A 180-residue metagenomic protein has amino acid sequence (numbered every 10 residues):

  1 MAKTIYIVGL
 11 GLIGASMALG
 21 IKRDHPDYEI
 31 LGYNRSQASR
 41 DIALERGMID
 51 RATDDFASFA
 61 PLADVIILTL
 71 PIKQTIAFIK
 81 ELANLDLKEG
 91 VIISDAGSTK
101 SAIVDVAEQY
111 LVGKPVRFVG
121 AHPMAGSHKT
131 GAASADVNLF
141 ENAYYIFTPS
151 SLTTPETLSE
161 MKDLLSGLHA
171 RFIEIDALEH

Functional and structural regions predicted by a protein language model:
M1-D55, A60-P61: NAD(P)+-binding Rossmann beta1-loop-alpha1 motif at the extreme N-terminus of oxidoreductases
T4, E29, R117, Y144 (+1 more regions): Residues at the starts of beta-strands that form the adenosine-phosphate
A38-S39, Q74, K100-I103: Conserved short alpha-helix immediately C-terminal to the canonical SAM/SAH-binding motif I of Rossmann-like
A57-L87, V91-I92: Rossmann-like NAD(P)-binding element
T69-P71, G97, P149: Glycine-rich, N-terminal phosphate-binding loop of Rossmann-like dinucleotide-binding domains
E81-A133: Rossmann-like NAD(P)(H) cofactor-binding subdomain of soluble oxidoreductases
L139-H180: Internal alpha-helical scaffold of NAD(P)-dependent oxidoreductase catalytic cores
